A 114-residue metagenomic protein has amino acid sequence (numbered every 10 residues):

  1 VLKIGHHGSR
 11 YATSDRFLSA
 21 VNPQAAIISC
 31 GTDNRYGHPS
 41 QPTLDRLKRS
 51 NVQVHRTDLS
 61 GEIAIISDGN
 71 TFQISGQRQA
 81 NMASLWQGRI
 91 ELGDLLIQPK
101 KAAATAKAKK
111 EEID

Functional and structural regions predicted by a protein language model:
V1-D114: Non-globular, low-confidence helical/coil segments that flank catalytic cores
